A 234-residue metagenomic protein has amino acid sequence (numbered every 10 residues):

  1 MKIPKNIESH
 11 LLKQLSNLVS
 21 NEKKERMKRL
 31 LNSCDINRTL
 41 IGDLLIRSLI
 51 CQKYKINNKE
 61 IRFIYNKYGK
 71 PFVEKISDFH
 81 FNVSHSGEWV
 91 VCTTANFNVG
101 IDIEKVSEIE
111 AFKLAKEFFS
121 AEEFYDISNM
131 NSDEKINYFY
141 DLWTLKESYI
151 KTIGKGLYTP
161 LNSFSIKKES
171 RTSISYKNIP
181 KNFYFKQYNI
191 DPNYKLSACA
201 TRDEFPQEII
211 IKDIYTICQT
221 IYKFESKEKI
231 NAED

Functional and structural regions predicted by a protein language model:
M1-D234: Core catalytic alpha/beta fold that binds nucleotide/phospho-ligands
